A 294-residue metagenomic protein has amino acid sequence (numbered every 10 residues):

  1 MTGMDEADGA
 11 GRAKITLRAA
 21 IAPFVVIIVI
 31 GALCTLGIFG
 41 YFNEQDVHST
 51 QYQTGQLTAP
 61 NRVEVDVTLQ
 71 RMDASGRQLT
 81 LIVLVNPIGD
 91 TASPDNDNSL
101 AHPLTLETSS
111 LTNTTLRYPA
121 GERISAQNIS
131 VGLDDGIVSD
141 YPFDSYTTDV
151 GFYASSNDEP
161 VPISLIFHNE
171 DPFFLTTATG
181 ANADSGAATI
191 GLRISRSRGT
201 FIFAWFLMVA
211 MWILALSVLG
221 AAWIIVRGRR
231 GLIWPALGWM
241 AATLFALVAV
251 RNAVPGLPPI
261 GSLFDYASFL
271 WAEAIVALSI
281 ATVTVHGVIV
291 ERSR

Functional and structural regions predicted by a protein language model:
M1-I82, N86-P87, V285-R294: N-terminal pre-first-transmembrane soluble regions of secretory-pathway and organelle membrane proteins
G9-R18, A187-A204: Membrane-helix boundary elements
T16, D73-S75, S197, I260-L263: Alpha-helix initiation/capping motif
A19, V25-I28, G136, R230 (+1 more regions): Generic detector of short alpha-helix boundary/capping microenvironments and adjacent low-complexity segments
F39-T54, N61, D66, R71-P172: Soluble non-transmembrane domains of integral membrane proteins
L57-A59, R117-P119, I124, N128-G132 (+4 more regions): Alpha-helical context
N157-R196: Extended, hydrophilic extramembrane loops/domains of integral membrane proteins
R198-R294: Alpha-helical transmembrane segments forming the membrane-embedded cores of inner-membrane proteins across
